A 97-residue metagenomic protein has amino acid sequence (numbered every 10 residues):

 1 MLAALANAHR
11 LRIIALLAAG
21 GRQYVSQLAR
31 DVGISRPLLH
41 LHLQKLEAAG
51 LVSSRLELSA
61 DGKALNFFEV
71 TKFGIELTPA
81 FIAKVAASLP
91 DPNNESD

Functional and structural regions predicted by a protein language model:
M1-S35, L56-A60, A64-E69: N-terminal helix-turn-helix DNA-binding core of bacterial DNA-binding proteins
A19, E69-D97: Amphipathic alpha-helical dimerization/coiled-coil segments that flank or bridge DNA-binding/regulatory modules
R30, E47-A48: Alpha-helical residues within the helix-turn-helix
L43-Q44: Short, hydrophobic-biased segments on the C-terminal half of alpha helices that form "recognition helices"
